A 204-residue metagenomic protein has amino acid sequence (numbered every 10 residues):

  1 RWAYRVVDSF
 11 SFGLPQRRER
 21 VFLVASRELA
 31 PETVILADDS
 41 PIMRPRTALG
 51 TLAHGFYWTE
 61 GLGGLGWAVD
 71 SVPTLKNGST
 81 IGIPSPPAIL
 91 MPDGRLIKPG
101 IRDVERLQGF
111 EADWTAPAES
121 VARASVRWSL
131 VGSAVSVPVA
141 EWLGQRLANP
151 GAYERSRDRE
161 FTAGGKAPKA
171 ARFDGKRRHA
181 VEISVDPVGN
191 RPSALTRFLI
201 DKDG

Functional and structural regions predicted by a protein language model:
R1-G82, P86-I97, E105: Class I S-adenosyl-L-methionine
Q108-V121: Active-site-adjacent bridging/hinge elements
R123-W128: Short pre-catalytic strand/loop immediately N-terminal to key active-site residues, enriched for Gly-Thr
S136: A helicase ATPase "motif cassette" and its flanking acidic/Ser/Thr-rich regulatory loops
A140: Acidic-aromatic/histidine active-site loop/patch
G144-R155: Short, hydrophobic alpha-helical segments
D158-G204: Acidic, Ser/Thr-rich low-complexity intrinsically disordered segments
